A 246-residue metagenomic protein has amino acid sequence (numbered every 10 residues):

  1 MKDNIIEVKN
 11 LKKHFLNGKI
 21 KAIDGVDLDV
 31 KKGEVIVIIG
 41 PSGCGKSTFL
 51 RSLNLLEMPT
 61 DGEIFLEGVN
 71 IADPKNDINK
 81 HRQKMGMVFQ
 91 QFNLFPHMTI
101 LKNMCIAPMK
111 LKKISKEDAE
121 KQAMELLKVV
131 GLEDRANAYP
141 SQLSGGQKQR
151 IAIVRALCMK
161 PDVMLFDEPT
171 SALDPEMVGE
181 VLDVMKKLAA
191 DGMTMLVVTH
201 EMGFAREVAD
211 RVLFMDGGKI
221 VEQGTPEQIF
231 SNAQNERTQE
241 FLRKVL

Functional and structural regions predicted by a protein language model:
D3-P226: ABC family nucleotide-binding domain
D216-G217, Q223-L246: C-terminal boundary and immediately downstream tail of ABC-type ATPase nucleotide-binding domains
